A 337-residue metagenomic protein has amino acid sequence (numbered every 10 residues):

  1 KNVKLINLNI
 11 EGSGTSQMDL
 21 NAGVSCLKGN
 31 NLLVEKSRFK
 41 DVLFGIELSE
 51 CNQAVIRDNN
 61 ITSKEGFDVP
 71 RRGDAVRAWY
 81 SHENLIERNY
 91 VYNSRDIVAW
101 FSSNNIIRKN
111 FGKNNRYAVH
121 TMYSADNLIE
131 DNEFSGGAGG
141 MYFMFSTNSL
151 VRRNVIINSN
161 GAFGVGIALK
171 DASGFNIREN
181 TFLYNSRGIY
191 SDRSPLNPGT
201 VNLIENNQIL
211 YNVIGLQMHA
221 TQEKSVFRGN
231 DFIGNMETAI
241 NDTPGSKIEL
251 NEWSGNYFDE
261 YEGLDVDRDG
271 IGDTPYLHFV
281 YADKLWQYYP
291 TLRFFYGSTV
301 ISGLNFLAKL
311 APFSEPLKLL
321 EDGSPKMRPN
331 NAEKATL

Functional and structural regions predicted by a protein language model:
N2, N7, N31, L43 (+15 more regions): Detector for repetitive beta-architecture
N2-R108, K113: Right-handed parallel beta-helix
S13, C51, K64, S94 (+6 more regions): Flexible loop residues that form catalytic and substrate-binding hotspots at small-molecule/glycan-binding clefts
Q17-C26, D41-F44, L48, D68-W79 (+7 more regions): Extracellular beta-strand/beta-solenoid scaffold signature
A54-I56, E65-F67, N84-I86, R95-A99 (+9 more regions): Extended, compositionally simple hydrophobic/Ser/Thr-rich segments that build repetitive fibrous architectures
N160-A162, G166, F175, G188-N197 (+2 more regions): Functionally critical loop-and-helix segments that line ligand-binding/catalytic clefts of soluble enzyme domains
